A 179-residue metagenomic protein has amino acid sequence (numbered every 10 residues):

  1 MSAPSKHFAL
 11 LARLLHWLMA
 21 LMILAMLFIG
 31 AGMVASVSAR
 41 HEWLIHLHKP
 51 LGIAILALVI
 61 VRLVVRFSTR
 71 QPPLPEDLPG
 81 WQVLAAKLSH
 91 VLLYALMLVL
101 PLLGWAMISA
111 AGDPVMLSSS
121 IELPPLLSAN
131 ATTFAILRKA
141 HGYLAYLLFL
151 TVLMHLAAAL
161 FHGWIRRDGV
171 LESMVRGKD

Functional and structural regions predicted by a protein language model:
M1-D179: Membrane-embedded alpha-helical bundles that constitute the cytochrome b-like, heme-associated redox core of multi-pass
